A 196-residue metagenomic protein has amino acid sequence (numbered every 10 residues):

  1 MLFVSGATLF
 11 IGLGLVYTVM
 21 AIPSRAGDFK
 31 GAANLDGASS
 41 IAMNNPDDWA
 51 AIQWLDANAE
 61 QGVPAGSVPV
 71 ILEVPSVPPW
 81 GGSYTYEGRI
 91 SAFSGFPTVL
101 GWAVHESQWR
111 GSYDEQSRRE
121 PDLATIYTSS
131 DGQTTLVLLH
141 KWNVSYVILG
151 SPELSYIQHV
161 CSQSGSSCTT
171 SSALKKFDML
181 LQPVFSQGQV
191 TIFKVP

Functional and structural regions predicted by a protein language model:
M1-P196: Extracytoplasmic
